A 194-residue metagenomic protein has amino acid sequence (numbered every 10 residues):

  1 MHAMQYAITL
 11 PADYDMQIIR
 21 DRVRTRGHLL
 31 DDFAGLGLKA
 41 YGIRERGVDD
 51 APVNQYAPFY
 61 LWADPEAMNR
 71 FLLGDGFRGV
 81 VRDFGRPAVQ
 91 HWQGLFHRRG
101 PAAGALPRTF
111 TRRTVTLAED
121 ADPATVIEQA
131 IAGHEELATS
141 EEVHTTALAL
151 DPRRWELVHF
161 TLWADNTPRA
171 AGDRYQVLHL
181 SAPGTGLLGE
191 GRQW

Functional and structural regions predicted by a protein language model:
M1-L38, R46-D49, E66-F71, D83-W194: Short S/T/G/P-rich N-terminal loop/turn motif that feeds into the first structured element of a domain
K39, Y56-W62, W163: Aromatic/pi-system hotspot detector in well-structured domains
I43: Residues that line or immediately flank small-molecule/substrate-binding pockets and catalytic motifs
A51-N54: Short glycine/proline-enriched turns and hinge-like loops at secondary-structure junctions
A57-L73: Short, well-structured hydrophobic secondary-structure segments
F77-V80: N-terminal cysteine/histidine-rich coordination modules
